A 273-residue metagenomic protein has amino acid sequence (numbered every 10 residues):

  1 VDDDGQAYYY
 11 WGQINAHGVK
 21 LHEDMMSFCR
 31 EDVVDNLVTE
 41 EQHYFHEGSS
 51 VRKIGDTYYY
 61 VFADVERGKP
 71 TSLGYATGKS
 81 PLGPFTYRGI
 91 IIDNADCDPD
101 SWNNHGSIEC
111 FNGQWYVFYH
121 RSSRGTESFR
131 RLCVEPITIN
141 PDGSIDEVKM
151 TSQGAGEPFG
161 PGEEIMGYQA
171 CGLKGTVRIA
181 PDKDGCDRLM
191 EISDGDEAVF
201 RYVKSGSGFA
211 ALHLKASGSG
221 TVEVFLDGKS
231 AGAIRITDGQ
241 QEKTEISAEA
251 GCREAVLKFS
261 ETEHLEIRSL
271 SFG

Functional and structural regions predicted by a protein language model:
V1-G273: Carbohydrate-active catalytic/glycan-binding domains of CAZyme proteins, especially the secreted or lumenal ectodomains
